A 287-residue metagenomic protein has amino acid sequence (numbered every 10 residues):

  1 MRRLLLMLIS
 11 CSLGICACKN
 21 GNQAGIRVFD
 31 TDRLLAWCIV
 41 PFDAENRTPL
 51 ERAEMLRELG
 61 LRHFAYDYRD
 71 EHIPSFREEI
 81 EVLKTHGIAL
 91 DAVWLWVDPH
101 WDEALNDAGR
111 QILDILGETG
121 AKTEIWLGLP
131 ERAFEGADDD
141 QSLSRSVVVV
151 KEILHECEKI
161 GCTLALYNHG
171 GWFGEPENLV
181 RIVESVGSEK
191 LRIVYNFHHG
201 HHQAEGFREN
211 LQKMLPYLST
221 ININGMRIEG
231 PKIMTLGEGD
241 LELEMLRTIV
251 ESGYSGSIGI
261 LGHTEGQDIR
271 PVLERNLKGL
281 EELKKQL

Functional and structural regions predicted by a protein language model:
M1-L4: Positively charged n-region of N-terminal signal peptides that target proteins for export
L6-G14: Bacterial N-terminal signal peptides
K19-A121, S188, R192, L215-P216 (+1 more regions): N-terminal pre-domain/capping segments
G21-L35, L50-R57, V147, K151 (+5 more regions): Histidine-acidic metal/acid-base catalytic patches
V40, G128, N224-M226: Generic beta-structure capping elements
V40-P49, F64-R77, W96-A108, F134-A137 (+4 more regions): Acidic-and-aromatic substrate-binding clefts and catalytic sites of carbohydrate-active enzymes
A65, A92-W94, E124-W126, A165 (+2 more regions): Conserved beta-strand positions in the central sheet of alpha/beta enzyme cores
A89, H100-I193: Active-site acidic/histidine proton-transfer and metal-coordination neighborhood in alpha/beta enzyme cores
